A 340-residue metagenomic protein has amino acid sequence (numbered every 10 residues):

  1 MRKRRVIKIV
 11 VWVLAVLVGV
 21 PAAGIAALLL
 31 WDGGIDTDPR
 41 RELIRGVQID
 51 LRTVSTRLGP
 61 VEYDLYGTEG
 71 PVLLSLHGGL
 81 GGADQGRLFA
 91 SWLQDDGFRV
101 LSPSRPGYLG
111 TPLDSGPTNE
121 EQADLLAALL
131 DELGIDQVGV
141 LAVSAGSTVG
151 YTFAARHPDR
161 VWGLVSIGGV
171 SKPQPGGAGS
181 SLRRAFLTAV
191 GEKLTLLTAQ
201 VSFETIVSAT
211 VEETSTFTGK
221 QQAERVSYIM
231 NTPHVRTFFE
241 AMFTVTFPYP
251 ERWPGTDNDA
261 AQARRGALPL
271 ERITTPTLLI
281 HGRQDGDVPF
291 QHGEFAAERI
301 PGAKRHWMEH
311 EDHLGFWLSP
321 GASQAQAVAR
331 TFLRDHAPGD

Functional and structural regions predicted by a protein language model:
G19-T53: An N-terminal hydrophobic leader/cap segment in hydrolases
L65-L109: Conserved HGGG/HGGXW glycine-rich cap/lid loop of the alpha/beta-hydrolase fold
E121-G139: Conserved acidic catalytic loop of the alpha/beta-hydrolase fold
L164-L197: Flexible "cap/lid" loop of the alpha/beta hydrolase fold
L196-L268: Alpha/beta-hydrolase
P254, R283-V288: Acidic catalytic loop of the alpha/beta-hydrolase fold
I273, L279-H281, D285: Short beta-strand/loop motif that positions the catalytic acidic residue of the alpha/beta-hydrolase fold
A303-D340: Catalytic active-site module of serine/aspartate enzymes centered on a nucleophile-bearing elbow/loop
